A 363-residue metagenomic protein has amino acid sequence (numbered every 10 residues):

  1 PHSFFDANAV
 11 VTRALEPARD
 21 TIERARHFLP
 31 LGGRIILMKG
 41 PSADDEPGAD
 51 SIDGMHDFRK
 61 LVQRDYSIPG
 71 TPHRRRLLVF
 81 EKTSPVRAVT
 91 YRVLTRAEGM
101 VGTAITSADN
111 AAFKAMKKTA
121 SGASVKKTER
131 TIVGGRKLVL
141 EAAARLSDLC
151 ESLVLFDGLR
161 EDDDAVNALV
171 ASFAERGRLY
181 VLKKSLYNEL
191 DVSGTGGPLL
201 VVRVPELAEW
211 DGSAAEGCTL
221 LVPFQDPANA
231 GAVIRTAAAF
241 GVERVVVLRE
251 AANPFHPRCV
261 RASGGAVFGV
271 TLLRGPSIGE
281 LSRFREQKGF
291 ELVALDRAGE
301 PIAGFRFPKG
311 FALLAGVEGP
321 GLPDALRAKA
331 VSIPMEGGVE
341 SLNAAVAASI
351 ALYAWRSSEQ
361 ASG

Functional and structural regions predicted by a protein language model:
P1-V79, S84, G319-P320, D324: S-adenosylmethionine
E46-M55, E161-A171, H256-L272: Active-site-proximal loop->helix
V89-D163, A251-N253: Boundary-proximal intrinsically disordered activation/regulatory segments immediately upstream of a helical core
G135, Q225-V233, L342-A347: Amphipathic alpha-helical repeat scaffolds
A168-D191, L273: A glycine-rich helix N-cap at a beta->alpha junction
L179-Y180, P205-A298: RNA substrate-binding interface of SAM-dependent RNA methyltransferases
P198-L200, T236-E243, A251-V267, D324-G363: Structured adenosyl-cofactor binding patch, chiefly the S-adenosyl-L-methionine
V293-V339: Active-site/ligand-binding-proximal alpha/beta "capping" segment
